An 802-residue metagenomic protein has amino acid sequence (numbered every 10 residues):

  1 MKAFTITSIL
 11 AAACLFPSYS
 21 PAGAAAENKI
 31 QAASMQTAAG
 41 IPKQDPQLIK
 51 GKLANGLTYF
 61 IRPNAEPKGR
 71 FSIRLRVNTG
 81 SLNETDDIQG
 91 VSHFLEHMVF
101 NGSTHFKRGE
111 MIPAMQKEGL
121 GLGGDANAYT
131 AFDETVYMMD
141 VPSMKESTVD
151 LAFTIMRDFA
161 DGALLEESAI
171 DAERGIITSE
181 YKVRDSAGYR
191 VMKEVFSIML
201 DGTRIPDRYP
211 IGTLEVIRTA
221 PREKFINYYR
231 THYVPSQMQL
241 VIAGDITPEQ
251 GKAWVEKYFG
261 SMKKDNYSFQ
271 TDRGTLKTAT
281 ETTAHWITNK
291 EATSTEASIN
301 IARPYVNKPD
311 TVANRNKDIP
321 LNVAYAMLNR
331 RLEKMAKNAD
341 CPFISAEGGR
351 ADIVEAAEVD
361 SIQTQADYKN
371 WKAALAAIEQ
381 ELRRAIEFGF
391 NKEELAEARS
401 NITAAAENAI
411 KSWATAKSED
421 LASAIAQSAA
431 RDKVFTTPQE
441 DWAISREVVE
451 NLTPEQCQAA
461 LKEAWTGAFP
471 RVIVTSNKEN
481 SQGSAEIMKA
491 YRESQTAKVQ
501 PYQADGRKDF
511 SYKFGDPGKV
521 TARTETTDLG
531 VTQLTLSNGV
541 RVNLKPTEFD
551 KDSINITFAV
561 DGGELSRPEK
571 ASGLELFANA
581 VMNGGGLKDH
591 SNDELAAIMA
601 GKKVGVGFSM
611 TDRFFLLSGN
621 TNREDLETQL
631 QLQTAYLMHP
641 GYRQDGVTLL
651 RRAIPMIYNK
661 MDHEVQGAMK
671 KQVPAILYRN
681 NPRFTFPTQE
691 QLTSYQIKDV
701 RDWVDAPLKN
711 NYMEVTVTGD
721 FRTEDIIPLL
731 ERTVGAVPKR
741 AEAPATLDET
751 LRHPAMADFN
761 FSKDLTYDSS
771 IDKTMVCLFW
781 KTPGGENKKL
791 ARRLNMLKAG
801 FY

Functional and structural regions predicted by a protein language model:
M1-A22: Gram-negative bacterial Sec-dependent N-terminal signal peptides
G23-I61, V241, T247-N314, D318-I319 (+9 more regions): Proteolytic maturation boundary segments
F60-R62, P67-E84, G90-S92, G109-D158 (+13 more regions): M16 family metallopeptidases and their MPP-like homologs
D86, M98-F106: Metal-associated gating/positioning segment near the N- to mid-region
A114, L164-L165, A169-I170, L452-Q456 (+4 more regions): Peptidyl-prolyl cis-trans isomerase
M156-L165, Y258-N266, E381-F390, A635-Y642 (+1 more regions): A common structural junction motif
D161, S168-Q237, V241-A243, P248-E256 (+7 more regions): Hydrophobic, small-residue-rich alpha-helical packing segments that form membrane-like cores
